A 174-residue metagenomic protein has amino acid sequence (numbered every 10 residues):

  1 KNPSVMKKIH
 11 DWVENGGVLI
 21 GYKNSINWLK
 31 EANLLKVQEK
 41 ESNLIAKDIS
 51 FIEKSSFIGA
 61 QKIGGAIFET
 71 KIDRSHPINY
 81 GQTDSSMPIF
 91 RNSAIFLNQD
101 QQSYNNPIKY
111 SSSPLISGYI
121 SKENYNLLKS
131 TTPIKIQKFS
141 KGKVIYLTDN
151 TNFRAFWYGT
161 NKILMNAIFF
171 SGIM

Functional and structural regions predicted by a protein language model:
K1, A66, R154-Y158: Short, contiguous acidic/charged loop-to-helix segments that flank catalytic cores in large enzymes
K1-L29, K141, L147, A167: Short alpha-beta junction capping motif
K7-I9, S56-F57, G65-I67, K122-E123 (+1 more regions): Generic recognition of flexible, low-complexity loop/linker segments
W12, I20-K23, G81, F90 (+2 more regions): Generic beta-strand/beta-sheet core signal
N24, R74, P133: Residues that flank catalytic or metal-binding motifs in active/ligand-binding sites
K30-A32, F156: Short glycine-/acidic-enriched loop or helix-start segments at secondary-structure transitions that form or flank
A32-I120: An acidic, glycine-rich "communication" segment
P77, T83, M87-P88, L115-M174: Extracellular ligand-binding/catalytic regions of CAZymes and related secreted enzymes and adhesion modules
